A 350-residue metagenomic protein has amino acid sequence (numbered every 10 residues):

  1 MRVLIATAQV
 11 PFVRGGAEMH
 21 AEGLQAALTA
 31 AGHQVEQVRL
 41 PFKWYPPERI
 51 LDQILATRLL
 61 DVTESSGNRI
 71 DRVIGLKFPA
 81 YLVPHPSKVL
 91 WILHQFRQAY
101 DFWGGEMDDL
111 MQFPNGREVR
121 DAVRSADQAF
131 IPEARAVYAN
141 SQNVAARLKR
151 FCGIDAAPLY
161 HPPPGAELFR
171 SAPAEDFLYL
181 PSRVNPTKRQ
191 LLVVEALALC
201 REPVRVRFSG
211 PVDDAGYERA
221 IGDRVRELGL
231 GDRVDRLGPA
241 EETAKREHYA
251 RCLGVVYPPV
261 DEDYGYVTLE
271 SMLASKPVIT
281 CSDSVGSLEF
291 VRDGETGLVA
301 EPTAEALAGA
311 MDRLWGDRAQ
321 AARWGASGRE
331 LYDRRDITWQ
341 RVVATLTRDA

Functional and structural regions predicted by a protein language model:
D108, F113-V137, A145: Membrane-proximal helix-turn-helix segments that form the acceptor-binding/catalytic region of lipid-linked
F169-K188, V194-R201, R207: Conserved donor-binding/catalytic core segment of Leloir-type glycosyltransferases
R205-G222, G238: Glycosyltransferase donor-sugar binding loop
G216-E218, G231-E241, H248, L298: Active-site donor-binding acidic/aromatic loop of nucleotide-activated sugar and phosphosugar transferases involved
V260: Aromatic "clamp/platform" in nucleotide-sugar-dependent glycosyltransferases that forms part of the donor/acceptor
P277-C281: Short hydrophobic beta-strand element within catalytic cores of glycosyltransferases and related nucleotide-activated
D293-E305, R313-R318: Conserved acidic donor-binding segment of nucleotide-sugar-dependent glycosyltransferases
A306, R313, Q320-R335: A short, well-ordered alpha-helix in the C-terminal region of glycosyltransferases
